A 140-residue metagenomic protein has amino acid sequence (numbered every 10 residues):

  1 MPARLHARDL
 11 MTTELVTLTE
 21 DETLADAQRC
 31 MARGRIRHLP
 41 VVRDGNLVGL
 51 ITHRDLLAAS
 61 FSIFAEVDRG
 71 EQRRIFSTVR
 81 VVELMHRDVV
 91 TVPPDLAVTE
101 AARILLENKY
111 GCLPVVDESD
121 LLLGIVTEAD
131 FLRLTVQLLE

Functional and structural regions predicted by a protein language model:
M1-E14, H53-V90, A97, A102-L106 (+1 more regions): Tandem CBS (Bateman) regulatory domains
L18-R35, V41-R43, T91-K109, V116 (+1 more regions): The conserved cystathionine-beta-synthase
M31-G34, L39-D55, L105, L113-A129: A glycine-centered beta-loop-beta connector
